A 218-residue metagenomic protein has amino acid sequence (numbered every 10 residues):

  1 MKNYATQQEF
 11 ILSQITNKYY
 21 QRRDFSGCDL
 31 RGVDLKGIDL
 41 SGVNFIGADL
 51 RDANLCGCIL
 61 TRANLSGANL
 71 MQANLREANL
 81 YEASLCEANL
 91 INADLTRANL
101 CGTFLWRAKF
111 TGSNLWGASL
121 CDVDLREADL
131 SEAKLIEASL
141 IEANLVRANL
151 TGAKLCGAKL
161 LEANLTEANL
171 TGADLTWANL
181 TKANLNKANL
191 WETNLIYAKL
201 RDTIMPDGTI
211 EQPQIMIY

Functional and structural regions predicted by a protein language model:
Y4-Y218: Tandem repeat scaffolds
